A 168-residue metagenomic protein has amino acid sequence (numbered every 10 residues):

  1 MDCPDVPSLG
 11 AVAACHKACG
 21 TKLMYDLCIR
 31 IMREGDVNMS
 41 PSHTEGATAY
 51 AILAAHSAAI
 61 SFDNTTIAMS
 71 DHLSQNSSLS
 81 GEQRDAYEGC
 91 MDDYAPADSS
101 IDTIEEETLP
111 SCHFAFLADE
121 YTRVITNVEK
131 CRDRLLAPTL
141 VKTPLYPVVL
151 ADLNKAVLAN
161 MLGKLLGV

Functional and structural regions predicted by a protein language model:
M1-D2: Cleavable N-terminal signal peptides of Sec/SRP-targeted secreted and luminal proteins
D5-V168: Folded extracytoplasmic luminal domains of secretory or organellar precursors
